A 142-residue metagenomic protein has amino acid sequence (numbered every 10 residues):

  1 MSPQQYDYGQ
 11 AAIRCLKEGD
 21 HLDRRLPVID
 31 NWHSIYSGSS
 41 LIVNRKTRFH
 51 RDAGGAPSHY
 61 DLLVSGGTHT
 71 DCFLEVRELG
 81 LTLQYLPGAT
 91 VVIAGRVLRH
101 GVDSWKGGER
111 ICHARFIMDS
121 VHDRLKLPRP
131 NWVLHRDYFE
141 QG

Functional and structural regions predicted by a protein language model:
M1-P57: Conserved, ordered domain cores of eukaryotic regulatory proteins
F49-R51, S65-T68: Divalent metal-binding acidic/histidine catalytic loops
S58, T68-G142: Catalytic core of Fe(II)/2-oxoglutarate
